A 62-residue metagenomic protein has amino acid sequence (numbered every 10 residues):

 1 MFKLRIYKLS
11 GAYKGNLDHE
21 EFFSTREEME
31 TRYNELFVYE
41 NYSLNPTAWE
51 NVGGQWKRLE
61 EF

Functional and structural regions predicted by a protein language model:
M1-L17: Short aromatic-glycine-(Arg/Gly/Cys) micro-motifs in beta-strand/loop hairpins
K3-I6, R26, E35, W49: Low-complexity, intrinsically disordered short peptide segments enriched in small/polar/basic residues
I6, E20, E27, R58-L59: Positively charged, low-complexity intrinsically disordered regions
G11-K14, F22-N45: A short, charged, amphipathic alpha-helix used as a generic interaction element across diverse proteins
Y13, L17-H19, N51, R58: Residue-level detector of beta-propeller blades
E35-F62: Short, mixed-charge low-complexity intrinsically disordered segments
